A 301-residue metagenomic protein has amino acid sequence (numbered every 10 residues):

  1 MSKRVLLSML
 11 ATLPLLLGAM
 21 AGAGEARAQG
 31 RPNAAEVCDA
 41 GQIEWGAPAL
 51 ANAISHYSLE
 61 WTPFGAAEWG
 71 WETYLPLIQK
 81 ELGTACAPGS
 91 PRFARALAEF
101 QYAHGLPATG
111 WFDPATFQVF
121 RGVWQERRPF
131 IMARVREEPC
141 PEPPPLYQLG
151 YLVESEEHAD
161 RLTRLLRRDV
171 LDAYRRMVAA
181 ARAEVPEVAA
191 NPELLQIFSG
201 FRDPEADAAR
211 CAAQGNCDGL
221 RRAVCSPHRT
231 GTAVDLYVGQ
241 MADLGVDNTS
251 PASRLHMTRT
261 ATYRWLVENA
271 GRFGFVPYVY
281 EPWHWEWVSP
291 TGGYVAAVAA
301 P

Functional and structural regions predicted by a protein language model:
S2-L10, P14-L16, M20-V188: Cell-envelope/ECM-targeting effectors and their regulatory/trafficking segments
G89-Y102, E205, V279-V295: Acidic helix/loop microenvironments that form the catalytic cleft of cell-wall polysaccharide enzymes
T109, I131-M132, A209-A213, D247-T249: Short, solvent-exposed loop/turn and secondary-structure capping segments
D113, D203, H228: Short, conserved phosphate/pyrophosphate- and ester-handling motifs at nucleotide-, phospho-/glycolipid
T116, F120, R210-C211, D235 (+1 more regions): Active-site-flanking alpha-helical
V123-P129, E205-G219, G293-P301: Aromatic- and acidic-residue-enriched segments that line the glycan-binding/catalytic groove of carbohydrate-active
R182-G215: Extended, low-complexity, intrinsically disordered C-terminal regulatory tails of eukaryotic serine/threonine kinases
C217-P301: Catalytic cores and adjacent binding grooves of peptidoglycan-active enzymes
